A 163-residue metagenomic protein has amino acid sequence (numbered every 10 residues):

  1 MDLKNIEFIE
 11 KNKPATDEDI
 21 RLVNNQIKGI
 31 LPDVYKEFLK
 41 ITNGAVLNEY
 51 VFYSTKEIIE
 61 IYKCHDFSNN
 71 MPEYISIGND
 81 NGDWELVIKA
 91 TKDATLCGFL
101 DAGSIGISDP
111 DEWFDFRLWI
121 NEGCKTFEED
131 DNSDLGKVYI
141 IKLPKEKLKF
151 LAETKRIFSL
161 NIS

Functional and structural regions predicted by a protein language model:
M1-D93, D131, K155-S163: A surface-exposed partner-binding patch
T42, S76, D80, L96 (+3 more regions): Intrinsically disordered, low-complexity segments enriched in small/polar residues
E60, D83-V87, S104-P110, K147-F150: Short, surface-exposed beta-strand/loop "edge" segments at domain boundaries and coil↔beta transitions
W84, W113, W119, L135-G136: A residue-identity detector for tryptophan
T91, F99-I105, L143-E146, K155-R156: Secondary-structure transition/turn motif
G98-D130: Compact, glycine/acidic-enriched structural inserts
F127-L160: Charged phosphate-binding loop/patch that engages nucleotide di/tri-phosphates or the phosphate backbone of nucleic
